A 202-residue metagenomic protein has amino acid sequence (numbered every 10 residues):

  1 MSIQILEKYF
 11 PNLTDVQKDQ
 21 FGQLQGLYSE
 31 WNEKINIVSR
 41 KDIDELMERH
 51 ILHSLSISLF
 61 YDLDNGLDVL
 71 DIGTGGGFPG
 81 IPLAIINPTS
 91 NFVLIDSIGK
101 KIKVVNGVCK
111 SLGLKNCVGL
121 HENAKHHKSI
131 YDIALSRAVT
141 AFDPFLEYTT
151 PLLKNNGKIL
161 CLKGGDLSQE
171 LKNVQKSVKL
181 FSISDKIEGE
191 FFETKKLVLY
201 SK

Functional and structural regions predicted by a protein language model:
M1-N65, L70, K100-K103, G107-C117: Class I SAM-dependent transferase core
Y28, K163, Y200: Residue-level signal for inorganic ion chemistry
L55-S136, L146: Conserved SAM/SAH cofactor-binding pocket of Class I
S97, L162-D166: Short strand-turn motif at the edge of the Rossmann-like AdoMet-binding core
K101-K103, F142, L167: Short alpha-helix immediately C-terminal to the canonical SAM-binding loop
A141-Y148: A short, conserved alpha-helix within the catalytic core of class I
L153-K158: Short glycine-dipeptide loop
D166-K202: Active-site capping/gating segments
